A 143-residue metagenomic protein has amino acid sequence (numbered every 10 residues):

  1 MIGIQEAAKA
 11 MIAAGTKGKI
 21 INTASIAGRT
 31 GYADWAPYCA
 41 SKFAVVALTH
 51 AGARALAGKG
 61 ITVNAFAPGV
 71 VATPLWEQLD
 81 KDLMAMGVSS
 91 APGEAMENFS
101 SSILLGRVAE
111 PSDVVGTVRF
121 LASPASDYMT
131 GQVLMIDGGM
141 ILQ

Functional and structural regions predicted by a protein language model:
I4, S41, T49: Active-site helix of classical SDR
K9, R54-A55, D127: Alpha-helical segment proximal to the catalytic Tyr-Lys
S25: Residue(s) in the substrate-gating loop at a strand-loop-helix junction that position the organic substrate next
T30, V118-R119, T130-Q143: Short C-terminal tail/terminal secondary-structure segment of NAD(P)H-dependent dehydrogenase/reductase domains
T30-A36, G58-K59, G106, P124: Active-site loop immediately N-terminal to the catalytic Tyr-X3-Lys motif of short-chain dehydrogenase/reductase
A57, T62, M129-G131: Short, small/polar-rich loop/turn modules that mediate ligand/substrate recognition or access, typified
V71-S102: A glycine/serine/threonine-rich, flexible loop-to-helix segment that serves as the NAD(P) cofactor-binding "lid"
S90-G93, I103-V114, A125: A conserved structural motif in NAD(P)-dependent oxidoreductases
